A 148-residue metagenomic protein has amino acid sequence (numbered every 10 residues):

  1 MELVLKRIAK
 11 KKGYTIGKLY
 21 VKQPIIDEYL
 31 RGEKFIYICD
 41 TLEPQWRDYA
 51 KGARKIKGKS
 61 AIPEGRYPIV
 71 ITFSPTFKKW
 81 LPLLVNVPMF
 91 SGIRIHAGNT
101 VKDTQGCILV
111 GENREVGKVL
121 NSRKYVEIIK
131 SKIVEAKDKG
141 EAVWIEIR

Functional and structural regions predicted by a protein language model:
M1-V143, R148: Cell wall/extracellular polymer interaction/catalysis modules
